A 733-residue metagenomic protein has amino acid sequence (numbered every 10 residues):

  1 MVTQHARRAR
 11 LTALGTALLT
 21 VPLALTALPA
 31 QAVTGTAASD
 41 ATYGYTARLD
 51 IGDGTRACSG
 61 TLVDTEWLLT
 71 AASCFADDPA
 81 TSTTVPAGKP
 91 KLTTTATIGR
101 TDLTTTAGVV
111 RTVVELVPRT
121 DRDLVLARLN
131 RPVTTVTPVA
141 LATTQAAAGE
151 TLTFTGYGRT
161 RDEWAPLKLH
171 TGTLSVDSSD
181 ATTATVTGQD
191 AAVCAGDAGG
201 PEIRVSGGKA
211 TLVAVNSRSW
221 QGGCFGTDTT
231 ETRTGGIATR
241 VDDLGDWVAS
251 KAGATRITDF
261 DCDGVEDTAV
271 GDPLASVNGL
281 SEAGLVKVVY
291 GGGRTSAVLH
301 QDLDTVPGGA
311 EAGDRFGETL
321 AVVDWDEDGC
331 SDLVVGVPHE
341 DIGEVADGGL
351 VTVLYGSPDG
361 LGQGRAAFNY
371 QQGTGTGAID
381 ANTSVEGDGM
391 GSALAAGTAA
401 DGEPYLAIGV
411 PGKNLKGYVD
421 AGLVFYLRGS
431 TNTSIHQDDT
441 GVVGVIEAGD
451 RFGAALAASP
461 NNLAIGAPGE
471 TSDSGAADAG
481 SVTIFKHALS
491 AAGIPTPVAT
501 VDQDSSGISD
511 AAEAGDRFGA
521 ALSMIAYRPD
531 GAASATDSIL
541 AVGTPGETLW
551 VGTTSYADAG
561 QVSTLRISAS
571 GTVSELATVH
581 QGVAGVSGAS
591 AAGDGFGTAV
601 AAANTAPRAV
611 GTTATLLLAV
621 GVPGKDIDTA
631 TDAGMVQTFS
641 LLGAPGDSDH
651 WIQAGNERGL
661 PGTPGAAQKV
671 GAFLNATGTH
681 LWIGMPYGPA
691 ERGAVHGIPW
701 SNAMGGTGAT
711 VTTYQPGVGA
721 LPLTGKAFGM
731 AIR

Functional and structural regions predicted by a protein language model:
V33-T42, G52-D53, T83-T134: Conserved catalytic-core segment of clan PA serine endopeptidases
A41-G88: Catalytic histidine site
L62-V63, W67-F75, L174, A198-R256: C-terminal subregion of chymotrypsin/trypsin-like serine protease catalytic domains
W67-A72, G149-T160, I203-C224, V335 (+4 more regions): Active-site-proximal beta-strands of protease catalytic cores
T93, P166-T171, L280-K287, D332 (+13 more regions): A detector of repeated loop/turn-to-beta-strand junctions in beta-rich toroidal repeat architectures
D102-T105, V109-V114, T120-A192, G196 (+2 more regions): Chymotrypsin/trypsin-fold serine protease catalytic domain
S250-I257, L285-R315, V353-D388, L423-D450 (+5 more regions): Blade-edge motifs of beta-propeller repeat domains
S250-V265, G271, G317-C330, G391-P404 (+6 more regions): Beta-propeller blade termini
